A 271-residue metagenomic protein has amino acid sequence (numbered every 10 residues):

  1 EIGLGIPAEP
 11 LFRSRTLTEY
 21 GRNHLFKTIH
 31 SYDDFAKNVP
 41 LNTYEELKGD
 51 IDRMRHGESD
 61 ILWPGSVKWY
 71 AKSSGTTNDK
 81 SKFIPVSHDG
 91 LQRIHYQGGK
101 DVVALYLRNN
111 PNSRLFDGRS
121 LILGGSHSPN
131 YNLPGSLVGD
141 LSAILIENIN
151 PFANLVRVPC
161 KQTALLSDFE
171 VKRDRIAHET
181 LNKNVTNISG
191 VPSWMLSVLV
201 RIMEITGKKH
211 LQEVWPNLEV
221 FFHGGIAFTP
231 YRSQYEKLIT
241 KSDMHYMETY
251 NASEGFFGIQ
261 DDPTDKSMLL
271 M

Functional and structural regions predicted by a protein language model:
E1-A8: Short, exposed "boundary/linker" segments that immediately precede the start of a downstream structural module
A8-K27, F35-N42, D50-R53, G57 (+1 more regions): Active-site glycine/GP-rich loop and adjacent strand/helix microenvironment that borders small-molecule binding pockets
L11, Y70-D79, A252-G255: Ser/Thr-glycine-rich phosphate-binding loops at phosphate-binding pockets of nucleotides, nucleotide cofactors
R13, L17-A71, S81-D89, R93 (+2 more regions): Active-site diphosphate/adenylate-binding microenvironment
Y70, S81-F83, N112, D117-L121 (+3 more regions): Beta-sheet entry/capping signal
A104-P151: Conserved AMP-binding loop of ANL adenylate-forming enzymes
